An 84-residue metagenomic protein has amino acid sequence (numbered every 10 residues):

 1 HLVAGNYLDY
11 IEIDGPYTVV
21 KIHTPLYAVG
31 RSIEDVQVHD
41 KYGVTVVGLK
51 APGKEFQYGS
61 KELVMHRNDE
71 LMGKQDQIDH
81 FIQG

Functional and structural regions predicted by a protein language model:
H1-V29: Flexible, Lys/Arg-rich cytosolic regulatory linkers and terminal tails that connect or flank
G30-G84: Cytosolic Rossmann-like ligand/nucleotide-binding regulatory domains
